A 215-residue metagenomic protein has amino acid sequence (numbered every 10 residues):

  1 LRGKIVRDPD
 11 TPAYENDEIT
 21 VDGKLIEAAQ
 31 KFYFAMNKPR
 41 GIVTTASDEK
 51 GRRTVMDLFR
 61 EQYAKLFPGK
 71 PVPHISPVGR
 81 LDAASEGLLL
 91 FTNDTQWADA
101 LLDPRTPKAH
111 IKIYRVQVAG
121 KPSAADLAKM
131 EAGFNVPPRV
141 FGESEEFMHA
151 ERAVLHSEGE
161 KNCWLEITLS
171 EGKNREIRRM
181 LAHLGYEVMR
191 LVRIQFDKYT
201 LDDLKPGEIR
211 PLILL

Functional and structural regions predicted by a protein language model:
L1-L215: Basic, flexible Lys/Arg- and Gly-enriched helix-loop patches that mediate nucleic-acid binding at interfaces with rRNA
